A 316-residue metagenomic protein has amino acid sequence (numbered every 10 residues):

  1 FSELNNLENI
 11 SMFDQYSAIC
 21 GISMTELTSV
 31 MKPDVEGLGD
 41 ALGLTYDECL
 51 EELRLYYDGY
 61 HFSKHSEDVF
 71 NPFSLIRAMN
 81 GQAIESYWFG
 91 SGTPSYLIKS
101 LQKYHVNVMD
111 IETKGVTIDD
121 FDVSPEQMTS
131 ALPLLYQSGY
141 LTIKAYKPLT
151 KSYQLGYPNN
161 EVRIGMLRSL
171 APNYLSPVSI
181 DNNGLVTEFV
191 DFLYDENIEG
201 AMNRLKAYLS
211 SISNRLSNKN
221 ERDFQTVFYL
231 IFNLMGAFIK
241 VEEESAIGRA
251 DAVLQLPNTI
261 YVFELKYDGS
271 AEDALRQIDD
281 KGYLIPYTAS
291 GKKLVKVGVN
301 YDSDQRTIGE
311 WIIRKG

Functional and structural regions predicted by a protein language model:
F1-L4, A271-A274, D304-E310: Switch/connector loops and helix/strand junctions flanking conserved nucleotide-binding motifs in nucleotide-processing
F1-L4, K147, K266, G298-S303: A short beta-strand-to-loop transition that corresponds to the Sensor-1 phosphate-sensing loop of AAA+ P-loop ATPases
F1-N220, M235: Phosphate-binding site recognition
F228, A250-Y267, K281: Conserved catalytic cores of phosphodiester-cleaving nucleases, focusing on short active-site segments
I231-P257: Active-site metal-binding core of divalent-cation-utilizing nuclease and nuclease-like domains
Y267-L284: Mg2+/Mn2+-dependent nuclease catalytic core
P286, K292-G316: Domain-level recognition of nuclease-like catalytic cores that cleave nucleotide substrates
